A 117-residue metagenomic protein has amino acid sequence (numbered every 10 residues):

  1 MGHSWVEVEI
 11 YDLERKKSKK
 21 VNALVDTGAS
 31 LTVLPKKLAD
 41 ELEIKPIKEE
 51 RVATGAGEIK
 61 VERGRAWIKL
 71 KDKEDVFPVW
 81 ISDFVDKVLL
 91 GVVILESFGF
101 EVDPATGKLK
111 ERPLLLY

Functional and structural regions predicted by a protein language model:
M1-Y117: Pepsin/retropepsin-fold aspartyl endopeptidases
